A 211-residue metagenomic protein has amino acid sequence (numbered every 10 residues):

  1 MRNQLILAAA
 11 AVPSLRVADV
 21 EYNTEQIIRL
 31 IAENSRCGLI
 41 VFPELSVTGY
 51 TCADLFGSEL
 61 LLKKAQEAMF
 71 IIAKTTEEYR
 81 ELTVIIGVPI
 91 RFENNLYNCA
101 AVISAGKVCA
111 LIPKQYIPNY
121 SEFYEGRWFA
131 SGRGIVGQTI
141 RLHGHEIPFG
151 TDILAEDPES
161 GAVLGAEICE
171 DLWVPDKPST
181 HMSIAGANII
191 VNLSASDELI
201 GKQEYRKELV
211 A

Functional and structural regions predicted by a protein language model:
M1-A211: Enzyme catalytic cores with a strong preference for nitrogen-chemistry domains
